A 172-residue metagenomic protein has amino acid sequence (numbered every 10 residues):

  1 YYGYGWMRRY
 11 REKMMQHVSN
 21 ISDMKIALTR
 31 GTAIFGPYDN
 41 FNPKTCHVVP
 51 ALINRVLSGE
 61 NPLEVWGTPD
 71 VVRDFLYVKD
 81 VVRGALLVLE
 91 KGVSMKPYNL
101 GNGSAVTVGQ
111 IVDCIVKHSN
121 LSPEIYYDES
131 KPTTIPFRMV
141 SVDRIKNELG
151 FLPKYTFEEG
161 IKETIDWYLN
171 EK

Functional and structural regions predicted by a protein language model:
Y1-T32, A51-E60: Active-site Tyr-X1-5-Lys
Y2-M7, G31, F41, T45-V49 (+1 more regions): The catalytic Tyr-centered alpha-helix of NAD(P)H-dependent dehydrogenases
W6-R9, G36, V78, Y127: Structured catalytic cores of enzymes that bind and process phosphorylated ligands/cofactors
A27, I34-G36, V48, V81: Conserved sequence/active-site signature of Rossmann-fold short-chain dehydrogenase/reductase
G36-P37, P132: Short beta-strand->alpha-helix junction loop in the catalytic core of nucleotide-activated group-transfer enzymes
P37-Y38, E148: Residues that scaffold the ATP/ADP-binding catalytic core of kinase and kinase-like folds
S58-K172: C-terminal substrate-binding subdomain of Rossmann-fold SDR/epimerase-dehydratase oxidoreductases
